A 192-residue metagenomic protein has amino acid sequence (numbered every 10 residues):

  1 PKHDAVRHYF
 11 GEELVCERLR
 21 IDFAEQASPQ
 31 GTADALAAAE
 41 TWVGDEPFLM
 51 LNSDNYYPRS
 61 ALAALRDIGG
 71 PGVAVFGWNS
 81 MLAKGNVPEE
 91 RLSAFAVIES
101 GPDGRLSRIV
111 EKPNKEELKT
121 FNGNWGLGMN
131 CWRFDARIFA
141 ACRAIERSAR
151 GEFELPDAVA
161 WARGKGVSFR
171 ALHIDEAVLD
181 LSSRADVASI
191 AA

Functional and structural regions predicted by a protein language model:
P1-M50, R150: Conserved N-terminal catalytic core of the sugar/cofactor nucleotidyltransferase
A5-H8, S60, A158, S189: Phosphate- and divalent-cation-binding pockets in alpha/beta enzyme and binding domains that engage nucleotide-derived
V6-F10, L65, C142, I190: Hydrophobic packing residues within well-ordered alpha-helices of enzyme cores
E12-R18, E99-G101, A162-R163: Short, conserved catalytic or adaptor-binding loops enriched in Gly and charged residues
I21-F23, P71-V73, A171, V178: Conserved beta-strand scaffold positions in the cores of enzyme catalytic domains, especially in NTP/NDP-utilizing
S53-Y56: The conserved acidic donor/metal-binding loop of glycosyltransferases
P58-A140, I145: Conserved core of the sugar-phosphate nucleotidyltransferase
I109-N114, F121-A192: Conserved alpha/beta core of the MobA/IspD/sugar-nucleotide pyrophosphorylase nucleotidyltransferase superfamily
